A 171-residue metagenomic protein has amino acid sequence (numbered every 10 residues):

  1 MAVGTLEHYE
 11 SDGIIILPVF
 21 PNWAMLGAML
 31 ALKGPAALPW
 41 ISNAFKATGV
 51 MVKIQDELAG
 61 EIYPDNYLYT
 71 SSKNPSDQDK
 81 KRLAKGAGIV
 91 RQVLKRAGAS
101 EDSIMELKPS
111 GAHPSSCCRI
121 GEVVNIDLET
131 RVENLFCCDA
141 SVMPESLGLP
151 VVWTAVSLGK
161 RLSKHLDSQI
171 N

Functional and structural regions predicted by a protein language model:
M1-G88, V124, R131, P144: FAD cofactor-binding and catalytic pocket of flavoenzymes
M1-Y9, D139, K164-Q169: Glycine-rich loop(s) and the adjacent beta-strand/alpha-helix scaffold that form part
N43, L149-P150: Composition- and surface-driven signal marking solvent-exposed, interaction-prone regions in large proteins
E57-Y63, A97-E101, D167-N171: Short helix-capping/linker segments at secondary-structure and domain boundaries
K81-S146, V152-V156: A glycine-rich dinucleotide-binding beta-alpha-beta segment and adjacent secondary-structure elements that constitute
W153-Q169: An active-site-proximal "capping" alpha-helix that borders the catalytic cofactor pocket
